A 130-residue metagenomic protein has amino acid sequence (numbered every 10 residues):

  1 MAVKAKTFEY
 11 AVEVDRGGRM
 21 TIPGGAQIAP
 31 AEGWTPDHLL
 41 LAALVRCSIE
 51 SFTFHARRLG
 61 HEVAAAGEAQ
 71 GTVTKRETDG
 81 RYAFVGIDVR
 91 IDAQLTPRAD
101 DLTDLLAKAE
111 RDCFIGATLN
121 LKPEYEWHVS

Functional and structural regions predicted by a protein language model:
M1-V45, E50-S130: Extended beta-strand/beta-hairpin segments
